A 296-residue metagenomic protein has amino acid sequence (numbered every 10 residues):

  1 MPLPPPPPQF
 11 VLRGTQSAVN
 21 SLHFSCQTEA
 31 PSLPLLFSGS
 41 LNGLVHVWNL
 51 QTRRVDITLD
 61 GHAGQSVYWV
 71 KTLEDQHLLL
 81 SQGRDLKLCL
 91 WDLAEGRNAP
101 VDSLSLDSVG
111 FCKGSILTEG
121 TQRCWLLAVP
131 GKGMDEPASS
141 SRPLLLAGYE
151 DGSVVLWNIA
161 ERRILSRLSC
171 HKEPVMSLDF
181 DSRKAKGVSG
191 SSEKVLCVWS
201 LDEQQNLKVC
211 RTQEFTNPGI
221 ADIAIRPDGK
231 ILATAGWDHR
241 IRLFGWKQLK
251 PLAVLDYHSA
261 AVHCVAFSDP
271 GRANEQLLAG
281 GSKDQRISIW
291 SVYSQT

Functional and structural regions predicted by a protein language model:
M1-S17, T52: A short helix->beta-strand "capping" segment at the edge of beta-propeller domains
P7-Q9, R54-I57, A99-D102, L165-S166 (+2 more regions): A structural motif specific to WD40 beta-propellers
P8, A18, S32, Q65-S66 (+12 more regions): WD40/WD-repeat beta-propeller blade-loop signature
L12-V19, D60-V67, L104-F111, L168-V175 (+2 more regions): WD40/WD-repeat beta-propeller blade N-cap
L22-L33, V70-Q76, S115-C124, A138-R142 (+5 more regions): Loop/turn segments within WD40 beta-propeller blades
G39-N42, Q82-D85, P130-G133, A147-D151 (+3 more regions): Conserved strand-to-loop turn within each blade of WD40 beta-propeller repeats
V45-N49, L88-L93, P137-S139, V154-N158 (+4 more regions): WD40-repeat beta-propellers
C264-T296: Blade-level signature of beta-propeller repeat domains, shared across WD40, Kelch, NHL, RCC1 and BNR/Asp-box propellers
